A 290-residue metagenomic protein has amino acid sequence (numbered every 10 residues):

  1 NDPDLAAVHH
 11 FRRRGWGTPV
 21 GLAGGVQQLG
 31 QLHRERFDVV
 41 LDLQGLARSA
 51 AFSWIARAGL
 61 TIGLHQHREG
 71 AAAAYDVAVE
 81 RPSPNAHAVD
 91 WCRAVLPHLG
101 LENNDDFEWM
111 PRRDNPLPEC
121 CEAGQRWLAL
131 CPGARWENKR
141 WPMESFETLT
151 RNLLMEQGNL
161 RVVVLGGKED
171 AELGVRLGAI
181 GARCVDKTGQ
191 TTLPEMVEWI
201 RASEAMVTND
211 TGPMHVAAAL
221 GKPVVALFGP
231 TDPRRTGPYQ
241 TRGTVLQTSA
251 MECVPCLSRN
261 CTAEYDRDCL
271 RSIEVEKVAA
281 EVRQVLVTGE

Functional and structural regions predicted by a protein language model:
N1-E290: Catalytic machinery of carbohydrate-active enzymes, primarily nucleotide-sugar-dependent glycosyltransferases
